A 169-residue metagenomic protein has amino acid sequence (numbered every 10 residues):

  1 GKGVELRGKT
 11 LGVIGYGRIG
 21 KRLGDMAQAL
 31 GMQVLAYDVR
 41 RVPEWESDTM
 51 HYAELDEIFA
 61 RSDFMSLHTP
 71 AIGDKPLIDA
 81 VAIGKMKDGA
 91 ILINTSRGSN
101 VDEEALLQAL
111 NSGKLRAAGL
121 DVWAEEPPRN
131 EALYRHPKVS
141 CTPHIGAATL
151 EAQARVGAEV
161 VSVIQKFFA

Functional and structural regions predicted by a protein language model:
G1-T10, R22-D25: Phosphate-binding beta-alpha-beta segment of Rossmann-like dinucleotide-binding domains, i.e., the NAD(P)
K2, V122-A169: C-terminal helix-to-coil terminal segments
K9, A27-M32, V161-F167: Oxidoreductase and adenylate-handling cofactor-binding alpha/beta cores
Y16-G17: Glycine-rich Rossmann-fold phosphate-binding loop(s) that bind the pyrophosphate of adenine dinucleotide cofactors
L23, S62, L110, V160 (+1 more regions): Hydrophobic "lid"/C-terminal helical patch of Rossmann-like NAD(P)-dependent dehydrogenase/epimerase domains
G24, Q28, L110-N111, Y134: Gly/Ala-rich phosphate-binding loop of Rossmann-like dinucleotide-binding domains, activating on the conserved
L35, V39-A132, A148: Rossmann-like adenosine-cofactor binding region
